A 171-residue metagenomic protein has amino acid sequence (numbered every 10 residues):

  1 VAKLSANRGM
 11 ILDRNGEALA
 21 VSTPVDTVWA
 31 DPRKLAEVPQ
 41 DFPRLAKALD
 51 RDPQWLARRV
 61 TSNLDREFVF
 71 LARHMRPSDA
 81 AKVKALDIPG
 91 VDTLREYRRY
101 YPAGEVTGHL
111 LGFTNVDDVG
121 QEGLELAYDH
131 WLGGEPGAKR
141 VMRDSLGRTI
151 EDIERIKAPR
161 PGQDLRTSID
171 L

Functional and structural regions predicted by a protein language model:
V1-L171: Periplasmic/cell-envelope proteins involved in peptidoglycan metabolism and beta-lactam response
